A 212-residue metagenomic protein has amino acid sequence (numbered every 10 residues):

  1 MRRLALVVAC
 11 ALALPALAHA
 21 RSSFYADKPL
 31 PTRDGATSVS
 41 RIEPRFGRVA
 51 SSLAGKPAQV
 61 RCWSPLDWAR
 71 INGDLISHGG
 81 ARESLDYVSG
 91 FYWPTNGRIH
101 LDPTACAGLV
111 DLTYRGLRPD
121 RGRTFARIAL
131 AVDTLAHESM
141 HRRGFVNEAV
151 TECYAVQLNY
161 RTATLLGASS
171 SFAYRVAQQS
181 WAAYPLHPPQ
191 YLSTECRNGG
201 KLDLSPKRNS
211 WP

Functional and structural regions predicted by a protein language model:
M1-L4: Positively charged n-region of N-terminal signal peptides that target proteins for export
V7-P15: Bacterial N-terminal signal peptides
A18-A105, L109-L112, L117, W211: A metal-dependent hydrolase signature that marks the N-terminal structural subdomain at the beginning of catalytic folds
T32-T37, D120-F125, E138-F145: Second-shell loop/turn segments in exported
V60-C62, G144-V150, T164-V176: Surface-exposed patches in mature extracellular/periplasmic domains of secreted proteins
R61-W63, A105-A107, E152-Y154, E195-G199: Sequence contexts marking disulfide-bonded cysteines in secreted/extracellular proteins
A129-V156: Active-site recognition of the HExxH zinc-binding catalytic motif
T164-P212: Long, well-structured alpha-helical subdomains associated with metal-dependent extracellular/ecto-lumenal hydrolases
